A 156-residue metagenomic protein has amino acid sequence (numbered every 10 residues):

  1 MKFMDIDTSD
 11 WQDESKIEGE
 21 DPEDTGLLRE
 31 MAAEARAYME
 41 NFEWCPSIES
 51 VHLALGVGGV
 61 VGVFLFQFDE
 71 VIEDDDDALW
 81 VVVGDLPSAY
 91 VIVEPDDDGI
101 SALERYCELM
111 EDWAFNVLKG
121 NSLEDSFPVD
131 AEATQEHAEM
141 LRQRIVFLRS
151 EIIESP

Functional and structural regions predicted by a protein language model:
K2-G56: N-terminal "first-domain core" detector
D10, V57-V91: Short aromatic-glycine-(Arg/Gly/Cys) micro-motifs in beta-strand/loop hairpins
E18-T25, S88-D97: Short, charged/polar micro-motifs that form catalytic or ligand-binding hotspots
D21-R29, I100, A131-A138, R142: Generic detection of long, well-ordered alpha-helical segments
M31-E43, Y106, M110, I145-L148 (+1 more regions): Hydrophobic, Leu/Ile/Phe/Ala-enriched alpha-helical segments that form helix-helix packing faces
S47, H52-V71, S126-P156: A cross-kingdom feature marking charged/low-complexity
I92-H137: Amphipathic protein-protein interaction modules
